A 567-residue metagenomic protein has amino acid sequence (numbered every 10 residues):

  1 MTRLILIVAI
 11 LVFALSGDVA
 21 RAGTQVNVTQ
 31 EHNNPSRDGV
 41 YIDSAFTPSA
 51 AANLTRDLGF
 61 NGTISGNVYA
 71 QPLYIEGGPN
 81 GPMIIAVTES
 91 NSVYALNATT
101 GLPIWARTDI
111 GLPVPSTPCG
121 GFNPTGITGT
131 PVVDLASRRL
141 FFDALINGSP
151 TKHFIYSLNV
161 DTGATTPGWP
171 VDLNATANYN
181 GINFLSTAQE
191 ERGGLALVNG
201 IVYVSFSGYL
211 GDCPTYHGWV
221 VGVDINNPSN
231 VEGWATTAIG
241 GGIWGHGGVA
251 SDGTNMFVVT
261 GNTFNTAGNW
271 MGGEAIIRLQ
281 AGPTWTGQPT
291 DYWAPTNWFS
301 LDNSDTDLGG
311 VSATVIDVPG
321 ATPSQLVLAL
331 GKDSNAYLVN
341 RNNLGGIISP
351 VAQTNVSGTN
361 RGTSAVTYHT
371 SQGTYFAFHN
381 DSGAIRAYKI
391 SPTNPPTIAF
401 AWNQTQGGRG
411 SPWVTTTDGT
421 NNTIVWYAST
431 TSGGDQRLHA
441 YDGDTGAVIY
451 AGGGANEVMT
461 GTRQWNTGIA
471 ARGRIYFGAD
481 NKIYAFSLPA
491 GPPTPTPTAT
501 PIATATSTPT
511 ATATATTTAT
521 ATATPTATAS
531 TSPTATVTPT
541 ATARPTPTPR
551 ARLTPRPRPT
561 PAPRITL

Functional and structural regions predicted by a protein language model:
M1-T24, T554: Sec-dependent, cleavable N-terminal signal peptides
I10, A22, P492-T566: Ser/Thr-rich, Proline-interspersed low-complexity disordered segments
G17, A313, S432-G434, T508 (+2 more regions): Compositionally biased regions
D18, T99, P412-W413, T417 (+3 more regions): Serine/proline-rich low-complexity intrinsically disordered segments, especially terminal tails, linkers
G23-P319, S324-G346, T359-T370, T374-Y388 (+3 more regions): Mobile, glycine-rich extracellular loop/lid and propeptide segments that shape or gate substrate/ligand access
T322, S371, P395, T420 (+1 more regions): Short, well-ordered coil/turn elements that cap or connect secondary structure elements
I347-G358, I398-N403, G454: Inter-blade linker and blade-boundary elements of WD-repeat/beta-propeller domains
A384-G407: Flexible internal linker/loop segments at domain or repeat junctions
